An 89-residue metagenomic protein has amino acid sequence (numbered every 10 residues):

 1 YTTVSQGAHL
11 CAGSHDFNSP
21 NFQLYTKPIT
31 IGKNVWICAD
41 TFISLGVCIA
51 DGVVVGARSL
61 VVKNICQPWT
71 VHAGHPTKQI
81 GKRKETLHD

Functional and structural regions predicted by a protein language model:
Y1-C48, A57, H75-P76, I80-H88: Flexible, glycine/small-residue-enriched loop-and-beta-strand segment within the central core of proteins
K33, D51-G52, P68-W69: Short acidic capping loops at alpha-helix termini that bridge into adjacent secondary structure
C66-P76: Acidic, glycine-centered active-site loop in nucleotide-sugar glycosyltransferases
